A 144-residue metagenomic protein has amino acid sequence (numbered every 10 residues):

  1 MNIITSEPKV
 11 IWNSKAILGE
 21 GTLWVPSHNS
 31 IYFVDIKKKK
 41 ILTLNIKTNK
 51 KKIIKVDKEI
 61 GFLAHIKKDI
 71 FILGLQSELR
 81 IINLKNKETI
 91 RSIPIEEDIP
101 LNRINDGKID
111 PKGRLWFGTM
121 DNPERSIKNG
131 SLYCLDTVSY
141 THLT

Functional and structural regions predicted by a protein language model:
I11-K37: Beta-strand-rich domains and repeat architectures in extracellular enzymes and scaffolds, especially beta-propellers
V25-H28, I66-K68, I109-P111: Residue-level detector of Asp-centered blade-edge/turn motifs that repeat once per structural unit in beta-propeller
S30-Y32, I70-I72, W116: Conserved beta-propeller blade signature
K40-L42, E78, S131-Y133: A short loop-to-beta-strand structural motif that recurs across blades of beta-propeller domains
N45-T48, L84-K87, D136-V138: Short loop/turn segments that connect beta-strands within beta-propeller blades
K50-Q76, S92-E96, N102: Blade-loop segments of beta-propeller domains
T141-T144: Conserved small/polar residues in nucleotide/adenosyl-binding loops
